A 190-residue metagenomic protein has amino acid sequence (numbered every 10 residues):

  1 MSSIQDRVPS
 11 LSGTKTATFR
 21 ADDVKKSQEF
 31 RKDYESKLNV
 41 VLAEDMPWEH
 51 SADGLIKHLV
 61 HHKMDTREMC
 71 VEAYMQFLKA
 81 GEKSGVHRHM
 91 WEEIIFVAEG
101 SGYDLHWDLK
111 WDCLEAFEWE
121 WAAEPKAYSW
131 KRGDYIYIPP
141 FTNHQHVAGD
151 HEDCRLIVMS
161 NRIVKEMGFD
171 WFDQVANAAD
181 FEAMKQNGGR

Functional and structural regions predicted by a protein language model:
M1-M69, Q174-V175, A183-R190: A short, N-terminal "cap"/entry segment at the start of jelly-roll beta-barrel domains of the cupin/DSBH fold
H61-K63, K83-H89, V147-G149: Short histidine-centered beta-strand/loop micro-motifs that create catalytic or ligand/metal-coordination sites
E72, E82, W91, E124-P125 (+1 more regions): Short, solvent-exposed loop/turn positions at domain surfaces that link secondary-structure elements or cap domain
Y74-H89, K110-W111, P140: Conserved short histidine dyad/triad with adjacent acidic residue
E82-S84, G100-H106: Short beta-strand segments in beta-sandwich/barrel cores
F96, L109-F141: Short acidic-glycine-tyrosine-enriched beta hairpin
S129-M167: Ligand-binding loop in jelly-roll beta-barrel domains
I163-A179: Short peripheral tails and domain-boundary helices/loops at the edges of structured domains
